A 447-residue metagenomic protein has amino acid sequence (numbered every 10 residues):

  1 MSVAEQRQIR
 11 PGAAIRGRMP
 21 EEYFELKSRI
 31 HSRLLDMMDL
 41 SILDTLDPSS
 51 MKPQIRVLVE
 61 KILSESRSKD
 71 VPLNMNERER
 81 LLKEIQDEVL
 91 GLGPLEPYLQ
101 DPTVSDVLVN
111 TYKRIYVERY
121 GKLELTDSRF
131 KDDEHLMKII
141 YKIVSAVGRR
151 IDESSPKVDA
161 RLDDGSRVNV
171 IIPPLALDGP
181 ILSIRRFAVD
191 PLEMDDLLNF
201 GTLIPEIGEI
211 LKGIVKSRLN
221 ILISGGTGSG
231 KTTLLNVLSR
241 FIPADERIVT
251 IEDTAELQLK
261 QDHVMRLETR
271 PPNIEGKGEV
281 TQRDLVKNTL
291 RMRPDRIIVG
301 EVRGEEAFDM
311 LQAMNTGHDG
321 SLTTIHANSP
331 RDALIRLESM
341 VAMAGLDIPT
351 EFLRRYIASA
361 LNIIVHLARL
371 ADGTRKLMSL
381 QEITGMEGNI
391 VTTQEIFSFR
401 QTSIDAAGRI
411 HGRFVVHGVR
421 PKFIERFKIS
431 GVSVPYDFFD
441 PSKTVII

Functional and structural regions predicted by a protein language model:
M1-E124: N-terminal anchoring/assembly modules that precede and organize ATP-driven motor systems
F24, S28, S32, D36 (+19 more regions): Solvent-exposed alpha-helical segments within well-ordered globular domains of core cellular machineries
I42-T45, R67-L73, L90-D101, I143-A160 (+3 more regions): Active-site phosphate-binding and catalytic loops of NTP-dependent enzymes
D101, V109, R114-S217: P-loop NTP-binding catalytic core
N169, I363-G373, M386: AAA+ ATPase "lid" subdomain C-terminal helix
G208, K212-S224, T233, V237-A360 (+1 more regions): Switch/coupling sub-region of P-loop NTPases
G230: Conserved glycine(s) of the Walker
G373-I447: NTP-binding/hydrolysis catalytic cores, primarily Walker-type P-loop NTPases
